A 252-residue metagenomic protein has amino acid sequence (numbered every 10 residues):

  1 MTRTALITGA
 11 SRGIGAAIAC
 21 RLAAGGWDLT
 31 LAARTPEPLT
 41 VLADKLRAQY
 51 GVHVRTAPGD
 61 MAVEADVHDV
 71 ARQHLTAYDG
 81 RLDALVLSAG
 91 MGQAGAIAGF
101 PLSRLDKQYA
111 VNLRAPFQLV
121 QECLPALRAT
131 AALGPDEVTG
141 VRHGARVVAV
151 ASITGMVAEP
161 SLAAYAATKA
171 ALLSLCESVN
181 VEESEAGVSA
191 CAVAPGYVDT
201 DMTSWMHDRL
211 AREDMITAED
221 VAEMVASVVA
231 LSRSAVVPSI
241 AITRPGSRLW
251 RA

Functional and structural regions predicted by a protein language model:
S11-R12: Conserved glycine-rich cofactor-binding loop
G25-L42: Conserved glycine-rich Rossmann-like NAD(P)H-binding loop of the short-chain dehydrogenase/reductase
A96-I97, P101-Y109: Substrate-binding pocket helix/loop in short-chain dehydrogenase/reductase
A98, V157-A163, D214: Active-site loop immediately N-terminal to the catalytic Tyr-X3-Lys motif of short-chain dehydrogenase/reductase
V120, T168: Active-site helix of classical SDR
S152: Residue(s) in the substrate-gating loop at a strand-loop-helix junction that position the organic substrate next
E185, A192, T200, D208-W250: C-terminal helical subdomain
